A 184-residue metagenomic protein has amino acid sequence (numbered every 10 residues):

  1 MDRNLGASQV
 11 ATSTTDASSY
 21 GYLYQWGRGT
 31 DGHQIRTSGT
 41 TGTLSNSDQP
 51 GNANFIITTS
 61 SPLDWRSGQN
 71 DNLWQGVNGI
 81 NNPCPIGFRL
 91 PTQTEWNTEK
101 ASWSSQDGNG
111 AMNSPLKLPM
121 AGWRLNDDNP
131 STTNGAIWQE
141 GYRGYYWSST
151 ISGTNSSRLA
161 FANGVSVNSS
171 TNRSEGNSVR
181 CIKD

Functional and structural regions predicted by a protein language model:
M1-D31, N52-D184: C-terminal, surface-exposed recognition/capping segments
D31-N46: Core domains of carbohydrate- and sulfate-ester-processing enzymes
